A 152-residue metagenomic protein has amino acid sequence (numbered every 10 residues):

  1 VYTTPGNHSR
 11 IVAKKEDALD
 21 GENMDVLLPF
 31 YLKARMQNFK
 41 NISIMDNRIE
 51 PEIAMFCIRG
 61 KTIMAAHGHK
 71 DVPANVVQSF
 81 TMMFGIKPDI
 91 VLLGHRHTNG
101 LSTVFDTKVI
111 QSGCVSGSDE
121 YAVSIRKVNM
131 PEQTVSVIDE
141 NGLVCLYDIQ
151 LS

Functional and structural regions predicted by a protein language model:
V1-N38: Core catalytic region of metal-dependent phosphoesterases/phosphodiesterases, especially metallo-beta-lactamase-like
E22-V26, K33-N38, M45, E50 (+2 more regions): Conserved beta-sheet core of the metallophosphoesterase superfamily
F56-R59: Active-site beta-strand termini and strand-to-loop segments that position acidic
